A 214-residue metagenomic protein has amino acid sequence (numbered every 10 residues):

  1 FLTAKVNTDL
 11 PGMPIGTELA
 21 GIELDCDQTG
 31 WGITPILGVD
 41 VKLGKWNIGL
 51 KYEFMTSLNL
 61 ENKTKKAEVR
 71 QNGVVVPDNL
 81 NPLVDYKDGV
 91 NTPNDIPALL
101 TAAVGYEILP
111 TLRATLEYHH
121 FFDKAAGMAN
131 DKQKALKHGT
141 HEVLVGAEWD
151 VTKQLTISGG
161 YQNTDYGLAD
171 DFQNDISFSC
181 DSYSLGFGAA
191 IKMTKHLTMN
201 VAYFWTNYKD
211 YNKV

Functional and structural regions predicted by a protein language model:
F1-V214: Outer-membrane beta-barrel porins/channels
